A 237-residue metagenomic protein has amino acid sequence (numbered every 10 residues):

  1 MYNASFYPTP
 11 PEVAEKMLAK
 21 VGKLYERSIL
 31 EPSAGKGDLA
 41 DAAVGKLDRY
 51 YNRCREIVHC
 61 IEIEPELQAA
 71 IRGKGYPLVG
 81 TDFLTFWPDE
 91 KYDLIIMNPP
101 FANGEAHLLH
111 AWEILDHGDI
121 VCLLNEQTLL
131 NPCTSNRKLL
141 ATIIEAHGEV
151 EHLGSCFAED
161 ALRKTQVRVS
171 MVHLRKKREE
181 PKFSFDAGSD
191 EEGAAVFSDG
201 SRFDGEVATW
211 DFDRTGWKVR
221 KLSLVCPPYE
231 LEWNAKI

Functional and structural regions predicted by a protein language model:
M1-I237: Class I S-adenosyl-L-methionine-dependent methyltransferase catalytic core
